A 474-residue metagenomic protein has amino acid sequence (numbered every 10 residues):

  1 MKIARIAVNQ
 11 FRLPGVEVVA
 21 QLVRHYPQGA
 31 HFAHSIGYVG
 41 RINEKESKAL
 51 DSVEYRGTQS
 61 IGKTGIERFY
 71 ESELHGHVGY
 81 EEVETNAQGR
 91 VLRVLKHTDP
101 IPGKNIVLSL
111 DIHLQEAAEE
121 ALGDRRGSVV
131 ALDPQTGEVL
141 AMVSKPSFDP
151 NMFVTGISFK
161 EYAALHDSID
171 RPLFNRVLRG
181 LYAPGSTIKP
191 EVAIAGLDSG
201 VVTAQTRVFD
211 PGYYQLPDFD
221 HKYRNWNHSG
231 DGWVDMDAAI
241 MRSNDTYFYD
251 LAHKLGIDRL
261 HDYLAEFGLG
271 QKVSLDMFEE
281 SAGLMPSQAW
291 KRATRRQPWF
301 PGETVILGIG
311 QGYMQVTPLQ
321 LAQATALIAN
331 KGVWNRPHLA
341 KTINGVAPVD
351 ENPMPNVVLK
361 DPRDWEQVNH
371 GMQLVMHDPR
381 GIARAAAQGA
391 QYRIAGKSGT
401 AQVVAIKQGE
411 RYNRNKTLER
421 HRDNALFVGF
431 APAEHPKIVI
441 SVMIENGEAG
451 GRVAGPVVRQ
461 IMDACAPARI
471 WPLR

Functional and structural regions predicted by a protein language model:
M1-F159, L181, S199-A204, F209 (+8 more regions): Periplasmic/cell-envelope proteins involved in peptidoglycan metabolism and beta-lactam response
T85-H97, P134-T187, E191-V442, W471: Beta-lactam-recognizing serine transpeptidase/beta-lactamase-like catalytic domain environment
